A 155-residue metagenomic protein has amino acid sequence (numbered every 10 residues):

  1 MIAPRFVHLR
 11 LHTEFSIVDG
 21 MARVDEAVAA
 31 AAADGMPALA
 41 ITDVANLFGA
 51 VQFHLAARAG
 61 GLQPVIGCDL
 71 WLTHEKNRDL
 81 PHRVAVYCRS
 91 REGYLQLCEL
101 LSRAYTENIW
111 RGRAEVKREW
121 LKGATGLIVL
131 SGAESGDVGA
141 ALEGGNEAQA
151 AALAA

Functional and structural regions predicted by a protein language model:
M1-A155: Phosphodiester-processing cores and adjacent nucleic acid-binding clamps
